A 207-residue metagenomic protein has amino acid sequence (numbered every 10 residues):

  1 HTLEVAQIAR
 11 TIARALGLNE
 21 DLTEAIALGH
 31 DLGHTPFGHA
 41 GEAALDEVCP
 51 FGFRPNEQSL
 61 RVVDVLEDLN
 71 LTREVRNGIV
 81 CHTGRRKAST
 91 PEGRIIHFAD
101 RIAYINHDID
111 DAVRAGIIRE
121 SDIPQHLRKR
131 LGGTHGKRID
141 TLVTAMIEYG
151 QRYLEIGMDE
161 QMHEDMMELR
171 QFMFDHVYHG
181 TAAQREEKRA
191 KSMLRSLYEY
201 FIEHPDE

Functional and structural regions predicted by a protein language model:
A6-I12, N19-E20, G41, F53-E207: Histidine-centered, transition-metal-coordinating active-site segments
R10-I12, D31-H34: A short acidic, glycine/proline-enriched capping/turn motif at secondary-structure boundaries, especially helix N-cap
E24-G29, G33, F98-A99: Short alpha-helix carrying the canonical HExxH Zn2+-binding catalytic motif
L32, E47-F51, R85: Flexible, glycine/proline-enriched loop segments at strand-loop-helix junctions that form or flank small-ligand binding
G33-F37, A103: Short active-site segment of divalent metal-dependent hydrolases/proteases that encodes the spacing between
G38-C49: A glycine- and small-aliphatic-rich helix-loop capping segment at beta-alpha/alpha-beta transitions that lines
